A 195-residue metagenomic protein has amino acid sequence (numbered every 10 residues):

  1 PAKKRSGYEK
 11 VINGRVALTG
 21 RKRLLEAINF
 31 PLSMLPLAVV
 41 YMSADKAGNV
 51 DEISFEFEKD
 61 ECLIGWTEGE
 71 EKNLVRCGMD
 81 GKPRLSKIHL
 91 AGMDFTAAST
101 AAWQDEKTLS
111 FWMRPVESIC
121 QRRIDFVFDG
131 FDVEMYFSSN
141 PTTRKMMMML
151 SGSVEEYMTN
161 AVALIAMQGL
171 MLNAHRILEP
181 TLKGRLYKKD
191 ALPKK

Functional and structural regions predicted by a protein language model:
P1-K195: Peripheral terminal and inter-domain segments
